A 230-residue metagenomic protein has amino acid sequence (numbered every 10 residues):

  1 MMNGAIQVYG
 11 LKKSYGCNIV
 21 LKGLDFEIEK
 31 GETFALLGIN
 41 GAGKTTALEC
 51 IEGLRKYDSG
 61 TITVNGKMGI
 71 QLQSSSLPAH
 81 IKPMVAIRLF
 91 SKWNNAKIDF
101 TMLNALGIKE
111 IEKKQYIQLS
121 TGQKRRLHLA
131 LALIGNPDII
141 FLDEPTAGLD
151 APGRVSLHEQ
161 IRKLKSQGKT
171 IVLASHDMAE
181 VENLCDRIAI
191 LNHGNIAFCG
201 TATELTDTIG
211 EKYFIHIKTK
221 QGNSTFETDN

Functional and structural regions predicted by a protein language model:
I6, L21-G23: Conserved structural motif at the start of ABC-family nucleotide-binding domains
E52: Helix-to-loop junction immediately C-terminal to a conserved catalytic motif
R88, K97-I111: Conserved ABC ATPase "signature" region
I140-D143: Catalytic Walker B motif of ABC-type/P-loop ATPase nucleotide-binding domains
V181-N183: A short, surface-exposed alpha-helical micro-motif characterized by mixed small hydrophobic and charged/polar residues
C199-G200: ABC ATPase "signature
